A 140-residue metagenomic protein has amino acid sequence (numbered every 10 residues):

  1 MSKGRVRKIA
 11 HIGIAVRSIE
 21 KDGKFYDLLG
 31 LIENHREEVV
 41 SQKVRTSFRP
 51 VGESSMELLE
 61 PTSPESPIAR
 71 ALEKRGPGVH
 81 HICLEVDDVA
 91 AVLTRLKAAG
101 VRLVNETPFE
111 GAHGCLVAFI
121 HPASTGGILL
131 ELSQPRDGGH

Functional and structural regions predicted by a protein language model:
M1-K21, P77-V86, R136-H140: N-terminal beta-strand motif that seeds the catalytic metal site of vicinal oxygen chelate
S2-R5, E38, R45-G52, M56-E57 (+2 more regions): Vicinal oxygen chelate
D22-Y26, L96: Conserved active-site tyrosine of GNAT-family acetyltransferases
D27-N34, G100-L103: Conserved acetyl-CoA-binding loop of GNAT-fold acetyltransferases
L29, L58, T62-S66, G76: Conserved secondary-structure micro-motifs at functional edges
N34-R36, Q42-V44, E65-R70: A short, acidic/glycine-rich surface segment
G52-M56, S63-E65, V89: Short, charged/polar surface micro-motifs in flexible loops or helix N-caps
L72-A98: Short, solvent-exposed interaction modules
